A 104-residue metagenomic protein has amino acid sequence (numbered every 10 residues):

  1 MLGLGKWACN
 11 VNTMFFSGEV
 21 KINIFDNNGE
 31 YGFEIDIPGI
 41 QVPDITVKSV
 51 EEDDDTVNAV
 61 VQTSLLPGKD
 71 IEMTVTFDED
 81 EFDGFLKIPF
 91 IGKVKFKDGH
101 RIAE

Functional and structural regions predicted by a protein language model:
M1-F77, F85-E104: Central antiparallel beta-sheet cores of small beta-barrel/beta-sandwich binding domains
